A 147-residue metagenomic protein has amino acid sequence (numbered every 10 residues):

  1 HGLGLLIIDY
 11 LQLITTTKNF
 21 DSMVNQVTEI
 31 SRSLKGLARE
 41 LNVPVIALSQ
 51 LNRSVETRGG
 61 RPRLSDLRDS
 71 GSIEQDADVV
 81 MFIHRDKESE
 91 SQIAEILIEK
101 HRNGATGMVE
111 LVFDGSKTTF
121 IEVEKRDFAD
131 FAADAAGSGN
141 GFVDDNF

Functional and structural regions predicted by a protein language model:
H1-L5, R32-N42, R53-F147: C-terminal regions of RecA-like/P-loop NTPase motor modules
L3-A47: Helical hairpin unit composed of two closely spaced alpha helices linked by a short loop
